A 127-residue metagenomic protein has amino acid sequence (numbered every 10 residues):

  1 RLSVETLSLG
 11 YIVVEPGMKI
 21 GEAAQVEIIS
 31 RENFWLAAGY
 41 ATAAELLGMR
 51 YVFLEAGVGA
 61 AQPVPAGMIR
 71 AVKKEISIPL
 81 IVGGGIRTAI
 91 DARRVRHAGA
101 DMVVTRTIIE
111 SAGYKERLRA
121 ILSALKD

Functional and structural regions predicted by a protein language model:
R1-E45, K126: Conserved anion-binding
R1-L7, Q62-T88, R119-D127: Alpha-helix-loop-beta-strand connector modules within alpha/beta enzyme cores
S8-P16, V52-L54, L80-G84, V103-T105: Hydrophobic faces of well-ordered beta-strands that scaffold small-molecule active sites in alpha/beta enzyme cores
A41, I69, A92-R93, L118: Generic hydrophobic/aromatic pocket-lining and core-packing "Φ" positions
A44, V72, V95, V103: Conserved, mostly hydrophobic/aromatic
L47, E75, H97-G99: Structural motif
M49-P65: Glycine-rich, proline-tolerant flexible connector loops at the mouths of alpha/beta enzymes
A56, G85-I86, H97-L118: Glycine-rich phosphate-binding active-site loops on the catalytic face of alpha/beta enzymes
